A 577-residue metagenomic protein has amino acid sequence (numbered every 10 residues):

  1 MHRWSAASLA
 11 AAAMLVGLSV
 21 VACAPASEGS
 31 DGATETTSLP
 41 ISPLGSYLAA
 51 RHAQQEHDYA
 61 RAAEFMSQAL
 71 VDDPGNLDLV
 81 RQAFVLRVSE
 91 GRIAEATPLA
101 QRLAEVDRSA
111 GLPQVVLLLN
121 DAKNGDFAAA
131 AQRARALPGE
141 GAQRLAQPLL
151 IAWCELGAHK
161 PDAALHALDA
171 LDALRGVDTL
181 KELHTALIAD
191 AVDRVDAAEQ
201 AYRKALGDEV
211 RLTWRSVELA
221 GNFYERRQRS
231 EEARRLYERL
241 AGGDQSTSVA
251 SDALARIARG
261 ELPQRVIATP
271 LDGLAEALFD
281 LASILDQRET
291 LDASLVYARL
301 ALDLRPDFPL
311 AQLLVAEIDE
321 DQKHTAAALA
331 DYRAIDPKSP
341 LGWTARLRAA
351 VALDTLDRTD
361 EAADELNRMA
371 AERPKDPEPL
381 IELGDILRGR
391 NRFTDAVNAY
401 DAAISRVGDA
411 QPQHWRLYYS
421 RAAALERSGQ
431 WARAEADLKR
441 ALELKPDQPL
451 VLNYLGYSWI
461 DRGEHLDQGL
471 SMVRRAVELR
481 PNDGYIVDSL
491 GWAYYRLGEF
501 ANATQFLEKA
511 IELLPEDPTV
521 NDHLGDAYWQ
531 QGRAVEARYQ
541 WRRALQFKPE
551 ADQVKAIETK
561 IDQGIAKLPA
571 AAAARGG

Functional and structural regions predicted by a protein language model:
C23-A83, S89-P98, R108-S109, Q132 (+4 more regions): N-terminal leader/linker segments that initiate helical-solenoid repeat arrays
S38, D72, E105-V106, G139-E140 (+11 more regions): Structural marker of alpha-solenoid helical repeat scaffolds
S42, N76, A110, R144 (+13 more regions): Residue-level recognition of tetratricopeptide repeat
R51, V85, L119, W153 (+10 more regions): Residue-level recognition of tetratricopeptide repeat
Q55, S89, K123-N124, G157-A158 (+14 more regions): Register position in tetratricopeptide repeats
L79, P113, Q147, K181 (+12 more regions): TPR alpha-solenoid repeat register
Q82, V116, L150, H184 (+11 more regions): Canonical tetratricopeptide repeat
